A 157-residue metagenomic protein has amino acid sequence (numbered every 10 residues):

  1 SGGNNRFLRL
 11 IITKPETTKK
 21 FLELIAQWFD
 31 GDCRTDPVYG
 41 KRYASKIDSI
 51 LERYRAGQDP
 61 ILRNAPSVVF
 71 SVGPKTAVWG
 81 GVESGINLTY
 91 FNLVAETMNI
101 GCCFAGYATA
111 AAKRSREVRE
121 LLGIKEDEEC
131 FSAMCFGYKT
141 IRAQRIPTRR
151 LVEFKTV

Functional and structural regions predicted by a protein language model:
S1-V157: Acidic, surface-exposed loops and disordered segments
